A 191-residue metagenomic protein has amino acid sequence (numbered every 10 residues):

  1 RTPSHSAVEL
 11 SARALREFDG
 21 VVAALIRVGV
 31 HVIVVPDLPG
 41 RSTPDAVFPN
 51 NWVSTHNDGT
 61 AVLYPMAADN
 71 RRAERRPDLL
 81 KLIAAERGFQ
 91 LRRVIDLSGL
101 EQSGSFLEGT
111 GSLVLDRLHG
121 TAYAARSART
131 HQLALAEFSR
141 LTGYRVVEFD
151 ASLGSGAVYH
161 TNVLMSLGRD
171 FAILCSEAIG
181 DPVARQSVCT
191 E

Functional and structural regions predicted by a protein language model:
R1-E191: The feature marks the mature, well-folded catalytic cores of soluble enzymes
